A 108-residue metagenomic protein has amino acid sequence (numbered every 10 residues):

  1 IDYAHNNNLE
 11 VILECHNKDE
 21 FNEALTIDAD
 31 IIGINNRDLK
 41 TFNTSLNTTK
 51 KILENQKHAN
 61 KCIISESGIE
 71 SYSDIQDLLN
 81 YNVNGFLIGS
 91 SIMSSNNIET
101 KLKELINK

Functional and structural regions predicted by a protein language model:
I1-N47, H58-A59: Conserved anion-binding
H16-D28, N60, S65, I69-I88 (+1 more regions): Catalytic cores of alpha/beta
G33-F42, Y81-L102: Glycine-rich phosphate-binding active-site loops on the catalytic face of alpha/beta enzymes
T44-N47, D74, N97-I98: Short capping/connector residues at structural and topological boundaries
L46-S67: Short, positively charged, low-complexity/disordered linker segments
T49-N55, L79, S94-K108: C-terminal helical cap(s) of enzyme catalytic domains, especially alpha/beta-barrels
